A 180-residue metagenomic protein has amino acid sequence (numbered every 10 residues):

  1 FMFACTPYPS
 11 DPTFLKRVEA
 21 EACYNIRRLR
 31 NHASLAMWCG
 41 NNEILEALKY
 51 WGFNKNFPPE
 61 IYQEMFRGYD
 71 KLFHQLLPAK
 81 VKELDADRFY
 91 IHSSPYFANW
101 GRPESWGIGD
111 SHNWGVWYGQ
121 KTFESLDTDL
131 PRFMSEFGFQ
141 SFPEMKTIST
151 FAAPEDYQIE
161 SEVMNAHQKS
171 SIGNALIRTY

Functional and structural regions predicted by a protein language model:
A4, Y8-E104: Active-site neighborhood of glycoside hydrolase catalytic domains
W38, L45, L72, L77-K82 (+2 more regions): Substrate-binding clefts and catalytic carboxylate motifs of secreted carbohydrate-active enzymes
